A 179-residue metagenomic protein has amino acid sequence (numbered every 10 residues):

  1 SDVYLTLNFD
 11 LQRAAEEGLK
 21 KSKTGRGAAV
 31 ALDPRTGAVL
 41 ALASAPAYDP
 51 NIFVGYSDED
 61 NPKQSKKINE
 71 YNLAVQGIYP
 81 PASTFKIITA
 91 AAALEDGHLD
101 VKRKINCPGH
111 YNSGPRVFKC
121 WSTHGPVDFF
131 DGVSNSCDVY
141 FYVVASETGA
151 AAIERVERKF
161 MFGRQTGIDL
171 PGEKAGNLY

Functional and structural regions predicted by a protein language model:
S1-G27: Conserved, well-ordered alpha-helix/loop/beta-strand core segments that scaffold catalytic motifs
L7, D33-S83, I88-Y179: Beta-lactam-recognizing serine transpeptidase/beta-lactamase-like catalytic domain environment
A29-A31: Short beta-strand scaffold segments in enzyme catalytic cores
